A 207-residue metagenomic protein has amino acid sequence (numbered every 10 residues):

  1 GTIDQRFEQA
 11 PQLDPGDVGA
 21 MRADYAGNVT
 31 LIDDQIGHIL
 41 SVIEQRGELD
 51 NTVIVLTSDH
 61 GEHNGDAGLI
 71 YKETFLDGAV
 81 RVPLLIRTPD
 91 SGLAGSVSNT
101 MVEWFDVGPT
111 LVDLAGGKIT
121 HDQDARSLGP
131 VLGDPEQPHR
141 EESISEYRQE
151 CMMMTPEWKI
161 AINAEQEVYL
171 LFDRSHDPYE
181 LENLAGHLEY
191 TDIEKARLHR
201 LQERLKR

Functional and structural regions predicted by a protein language model:
G1-M101, L114-D122, I162-E165, Y169 (+2 more regions): Active-site-proximal cap/lid insertion segments
H60-D66, R87, G92, F105-G108 (+4 more regions): C-terminal cap/loop subdomain of S1 sulfatases and analogous C-terminal strand-loop tails that border
L132, A185-L188: A general structural motif at alpha-helix termini
E180-L184: Carboxylate-dense, calcium-coordinating segments in secreted/extracellular and ER-lumen proteins
